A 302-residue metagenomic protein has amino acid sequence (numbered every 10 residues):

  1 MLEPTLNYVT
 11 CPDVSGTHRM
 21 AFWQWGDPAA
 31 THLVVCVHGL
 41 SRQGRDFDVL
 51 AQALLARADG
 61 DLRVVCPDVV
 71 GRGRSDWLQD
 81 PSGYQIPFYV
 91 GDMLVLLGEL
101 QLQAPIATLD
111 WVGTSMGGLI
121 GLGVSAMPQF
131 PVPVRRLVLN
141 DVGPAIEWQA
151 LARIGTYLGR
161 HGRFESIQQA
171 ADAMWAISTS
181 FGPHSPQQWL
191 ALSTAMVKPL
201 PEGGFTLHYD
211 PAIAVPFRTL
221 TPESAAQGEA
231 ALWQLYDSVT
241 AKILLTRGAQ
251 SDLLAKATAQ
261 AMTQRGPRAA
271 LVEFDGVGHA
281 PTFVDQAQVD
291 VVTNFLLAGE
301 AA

Functional and structural regions predicted by a protein language model:
M1-V35, A56-L62, L102, A287 (+1 more regions): Alpha/beta-hydrolase fold catalytic core
Q24-W77: Conserved HGGG/HGGXW glycine-rich cap/lid loop of the alpha/beta-hydrolase fold
D68-G73, G143, D275-G278: Short beta-to-alpha linker loops that shape the active-site pocket of alpha/beta-hydrolase fold enzymes
F88-A107: Conserved acidic catalytic loop of the alpha/beta-hydrolase fold
I106-W148: Conserved hydrolase catalytic core segment
E165-T219: Conserved alpha/beta-hydrolase catalytic His-Asp/Glu region
K198-A261: Conserved serine/cysteine hydrolase catalytic core
V277-Q286: Catalytic histidine-centered segment of alpha/beta-hydrolase-like enzymes
